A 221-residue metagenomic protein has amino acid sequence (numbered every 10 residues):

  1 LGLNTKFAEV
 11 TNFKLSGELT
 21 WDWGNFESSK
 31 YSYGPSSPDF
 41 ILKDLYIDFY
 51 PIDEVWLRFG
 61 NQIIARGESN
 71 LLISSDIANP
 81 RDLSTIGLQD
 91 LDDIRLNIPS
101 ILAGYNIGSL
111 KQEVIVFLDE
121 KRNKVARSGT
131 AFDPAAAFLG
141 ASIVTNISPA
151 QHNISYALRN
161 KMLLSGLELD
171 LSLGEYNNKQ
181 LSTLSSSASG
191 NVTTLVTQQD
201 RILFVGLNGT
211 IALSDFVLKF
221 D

Functional and structural regions predicted by a protein language model:
L1, P38-K43, R95-P99, H152-Y156 (+2 more regions): Residues that define the transmembrane beta-barrel architecture of outer-membrane proteins
N4-F132, S165: Outer membrane beta-barrel
L19, E113, D170, V217-K219: Structured core elements
E27-Y31, L71, T130-I143, L181-T197: Solvent-exposed loop segments that connect transmembrane elements
Y33-D39, L91-D93, I147-H152, L195-R201: Replace "Gram-negative outer membrane beta-barrel proteins" with "bacterial and organellar outer membrane beta-barrel
E113-I115, R159, L163-L181: Membrane-embedded beta-barrel scaffold of Gram-negative outer-membrane proteins
E113-Y156, K161: A conserved mid-domain beta-alpha-beta active-site/ligand-binding segment of alpha/beta enzyme cores
I147-A150, L173-D221: Outer-membrane beta-barrel pore domains
